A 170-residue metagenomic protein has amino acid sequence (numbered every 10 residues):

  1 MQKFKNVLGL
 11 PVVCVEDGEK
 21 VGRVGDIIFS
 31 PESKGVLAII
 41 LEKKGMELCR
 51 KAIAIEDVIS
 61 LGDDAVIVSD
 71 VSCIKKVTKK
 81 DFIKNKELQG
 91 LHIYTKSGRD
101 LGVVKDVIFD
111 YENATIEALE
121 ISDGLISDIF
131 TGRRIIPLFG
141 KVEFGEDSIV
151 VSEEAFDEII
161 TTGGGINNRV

Functional and structural regions predicted by a protein language model:
M1-V170: Peripheral interaction segments used for macromolecular assembly
